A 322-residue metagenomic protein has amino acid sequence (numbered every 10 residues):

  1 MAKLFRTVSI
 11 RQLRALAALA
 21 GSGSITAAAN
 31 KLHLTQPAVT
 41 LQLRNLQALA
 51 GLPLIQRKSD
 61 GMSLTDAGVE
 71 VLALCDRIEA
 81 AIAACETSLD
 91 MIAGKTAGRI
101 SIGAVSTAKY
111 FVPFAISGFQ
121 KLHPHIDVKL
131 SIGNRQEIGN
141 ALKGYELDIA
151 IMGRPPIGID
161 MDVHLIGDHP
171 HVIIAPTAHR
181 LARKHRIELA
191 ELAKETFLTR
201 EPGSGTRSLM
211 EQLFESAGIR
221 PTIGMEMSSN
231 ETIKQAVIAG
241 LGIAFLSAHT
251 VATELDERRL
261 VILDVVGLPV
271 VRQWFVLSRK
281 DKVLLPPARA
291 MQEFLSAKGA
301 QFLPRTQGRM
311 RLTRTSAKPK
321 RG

Functional and structural regions predicted by a protein language model:
A17-L34: Short helix-boundary/capping micro-motifs
N45-D66: A short LG(V/I)-centered, amphipathic sequence patch enriched for acidic residue(s) preceding the LG motif
L49-A50, V71-A93: Alpha-helical linker/hinge and terminal dimerization helices associated with HTH transcriptional regulators
A93-G94, D160-F197: Flexible hinge/capping segments at coil-to-helix
A97-I159: Central regulatory/effector-binding core of bacterial HTH transcription factors
I100-G103, H171, I187-T206, S296-L303: Short loop->beta-strand "edge-of-pocket" segments that line small-molecule binding or catalytic clefts across diverse
I102, F111, V261-R305, R311: A late-sequence structural motif
N134-G139, K143-L147, M152-G153, G203 (+2 more regions): Hydrophobic hinge/microswitch elements
